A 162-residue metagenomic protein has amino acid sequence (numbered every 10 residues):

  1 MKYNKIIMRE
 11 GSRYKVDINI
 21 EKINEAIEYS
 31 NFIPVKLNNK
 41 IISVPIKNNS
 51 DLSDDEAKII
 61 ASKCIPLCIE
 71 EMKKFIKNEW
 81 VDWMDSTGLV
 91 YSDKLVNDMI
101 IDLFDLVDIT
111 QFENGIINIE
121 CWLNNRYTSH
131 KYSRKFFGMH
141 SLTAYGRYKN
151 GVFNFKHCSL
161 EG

Functional and structural regions predicted by a protein language model:
M1-I20, T110-G162: Acidic, proline/glycine-rich low-complexity IDRs
M1-K94: Long, contiguous N-terminal structural blocks used for assembly/anchoring
I6-I7, A26, I33-V35, D102-F112 (+1 more regions): Short, exposed beta-strand/loop patches in secreted or surface proteins that constitute
I18, L52, I101-V107, F153: Short coil/turn linker and secondary-structure boundary residues
P66-G138: Amphipathic protein-protein interaction modules
